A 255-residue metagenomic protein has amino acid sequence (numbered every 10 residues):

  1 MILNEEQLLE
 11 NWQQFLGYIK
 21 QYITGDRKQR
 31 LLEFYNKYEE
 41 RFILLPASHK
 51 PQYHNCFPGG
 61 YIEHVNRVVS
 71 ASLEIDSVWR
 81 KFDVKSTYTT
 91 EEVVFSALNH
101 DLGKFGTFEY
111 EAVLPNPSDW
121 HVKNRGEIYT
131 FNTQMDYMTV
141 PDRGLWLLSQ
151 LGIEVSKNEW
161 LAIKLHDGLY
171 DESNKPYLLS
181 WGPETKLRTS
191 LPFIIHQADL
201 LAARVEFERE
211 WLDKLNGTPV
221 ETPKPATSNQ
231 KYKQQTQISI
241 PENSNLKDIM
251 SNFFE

Functional and structural regions predicted by a protein language model:
M1, M135-M138, M250: Detector for methionine-enriched segments
M1-N124: Acidic/His-rich, divalent-metal-binding segments that scaffold phosphate/diphosphate chemistry
I2-N4, N11, T24, P46 (+6 more regions): Serine/threonine-rich low-complexity intrinsically disordered regions
P46, P58, P176, P192 (+3 more regions): Proline-rich intrinsically disordered, low-complexity coils
H54-N55, E63, S86-K214: Divalent metal-dependent catalytic cores for phosphoryl transfer on phosphate-bearing substrates
A202, E208, L215-N229: C-terminal membrane module of polytopic membrane proteins
Q237-E255: Short linear clamp-binding motif
